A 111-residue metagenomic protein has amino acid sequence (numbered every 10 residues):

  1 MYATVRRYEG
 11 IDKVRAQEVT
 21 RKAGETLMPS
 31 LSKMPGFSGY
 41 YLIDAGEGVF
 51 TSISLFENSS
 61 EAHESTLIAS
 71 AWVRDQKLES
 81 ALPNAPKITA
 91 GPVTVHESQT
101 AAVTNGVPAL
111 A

Functional and structural regions predicted by a protein language model:
M1-T51, E57-A71, L78-A111: Short S/T/G/P-rich N-terminal loop/turn motif that feeds into the first structured element of a domain
